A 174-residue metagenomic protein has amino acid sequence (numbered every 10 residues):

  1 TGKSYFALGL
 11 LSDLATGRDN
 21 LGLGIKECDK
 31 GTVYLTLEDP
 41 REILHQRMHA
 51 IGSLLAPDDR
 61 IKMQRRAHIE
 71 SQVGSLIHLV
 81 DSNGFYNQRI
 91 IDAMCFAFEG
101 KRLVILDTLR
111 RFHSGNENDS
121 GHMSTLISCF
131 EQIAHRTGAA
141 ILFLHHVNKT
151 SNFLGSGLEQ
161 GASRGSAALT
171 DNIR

Functional and structural regions predicted by a protein language model:
T1: Walker A (P-loop) phosphate-binding motif
S4-Y5, L103, G121-R174: Phosphate-binding/switch region of NTP-binding enzymes
F6-L10: Hydrophobic positions on the alpha1 helix immediately C-terminal to the Walker A/P-loop
S12, A50-S53, G121-M123, E159: Glycine-rich, phosphate-binding/catalytic loops in enzymes
D13-D29: Post-Walker A helix-loop "phosphate-sensing" segment adjacent to the P-loop in P-loop NTPases
E27-E117, T125, Q132: Conserved inter-motif catalytic segment of the P-loop NTP-binding fold
